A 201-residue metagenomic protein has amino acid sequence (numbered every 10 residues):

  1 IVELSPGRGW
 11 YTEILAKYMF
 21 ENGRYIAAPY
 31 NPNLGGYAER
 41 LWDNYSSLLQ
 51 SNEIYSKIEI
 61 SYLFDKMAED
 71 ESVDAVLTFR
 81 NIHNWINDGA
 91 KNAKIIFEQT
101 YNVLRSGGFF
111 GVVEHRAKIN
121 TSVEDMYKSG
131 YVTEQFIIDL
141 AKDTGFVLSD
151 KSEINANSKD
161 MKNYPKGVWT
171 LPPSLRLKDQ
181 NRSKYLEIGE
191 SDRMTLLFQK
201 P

Functional and structural regions predicted by a protein language model:
I1-G7: Conserved class I S-adenosyl-L-methionine
R8-M67: Class I SAM-dependent methyltransferase SAM/SAH-binding core
K17, N92-S106: A short glycine-rich, Lys/Arg-flanked "PGG" loop and its adjoining helix->strand segment in the class I
E21-G23, L104-F110: Short glycine-dipeptide loop
L34-E39, G89, G108-F136: Conserved class I S-adenosyl-L-methionine
K66-L77: A short acidic, Gly/Pro-enriched loop at the edge of an enzyme's catalytic core that lines a small-molecule cofactor
G130-K151: Short alpha-helix
N181-P201: C-terminal lobe and adjacent flexible extensions of AdoMet/dcAdoMet transferase-like proteins
